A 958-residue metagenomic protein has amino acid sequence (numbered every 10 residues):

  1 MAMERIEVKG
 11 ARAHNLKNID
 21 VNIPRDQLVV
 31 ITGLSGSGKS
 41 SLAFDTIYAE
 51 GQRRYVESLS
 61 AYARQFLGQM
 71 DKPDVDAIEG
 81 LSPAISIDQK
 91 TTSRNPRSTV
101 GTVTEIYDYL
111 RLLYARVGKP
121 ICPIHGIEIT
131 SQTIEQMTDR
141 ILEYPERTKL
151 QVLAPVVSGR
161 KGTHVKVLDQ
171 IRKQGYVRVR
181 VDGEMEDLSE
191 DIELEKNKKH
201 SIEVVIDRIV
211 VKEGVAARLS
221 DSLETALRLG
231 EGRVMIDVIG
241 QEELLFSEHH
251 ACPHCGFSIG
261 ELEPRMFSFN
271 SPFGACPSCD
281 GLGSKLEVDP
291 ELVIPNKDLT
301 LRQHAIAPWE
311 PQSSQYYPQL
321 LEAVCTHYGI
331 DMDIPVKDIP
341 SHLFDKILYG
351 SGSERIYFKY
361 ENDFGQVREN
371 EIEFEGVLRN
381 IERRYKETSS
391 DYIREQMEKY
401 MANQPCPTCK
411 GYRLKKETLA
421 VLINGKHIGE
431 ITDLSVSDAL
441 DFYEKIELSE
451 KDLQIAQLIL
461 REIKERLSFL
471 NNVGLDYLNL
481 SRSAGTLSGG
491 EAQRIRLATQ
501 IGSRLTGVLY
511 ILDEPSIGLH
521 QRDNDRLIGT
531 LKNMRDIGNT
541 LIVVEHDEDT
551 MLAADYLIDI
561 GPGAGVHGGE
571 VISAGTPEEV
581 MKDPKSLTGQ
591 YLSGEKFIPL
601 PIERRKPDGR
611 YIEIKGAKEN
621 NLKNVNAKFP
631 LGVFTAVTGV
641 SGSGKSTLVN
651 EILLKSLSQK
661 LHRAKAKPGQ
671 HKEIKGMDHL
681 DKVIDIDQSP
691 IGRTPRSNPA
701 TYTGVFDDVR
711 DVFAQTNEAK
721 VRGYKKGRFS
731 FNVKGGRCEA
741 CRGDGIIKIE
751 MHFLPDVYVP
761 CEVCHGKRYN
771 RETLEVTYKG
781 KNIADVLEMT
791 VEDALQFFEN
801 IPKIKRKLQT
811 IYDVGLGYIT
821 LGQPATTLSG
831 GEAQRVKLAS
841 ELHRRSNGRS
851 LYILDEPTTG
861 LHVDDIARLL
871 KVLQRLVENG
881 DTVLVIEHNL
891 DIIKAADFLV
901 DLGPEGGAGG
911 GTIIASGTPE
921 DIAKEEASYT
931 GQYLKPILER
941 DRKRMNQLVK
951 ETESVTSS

Functional and structural regions predicted by a protein language model:
M1-S958: Conserved phosphate-binding elements of NTP-dependent enzyme cores
